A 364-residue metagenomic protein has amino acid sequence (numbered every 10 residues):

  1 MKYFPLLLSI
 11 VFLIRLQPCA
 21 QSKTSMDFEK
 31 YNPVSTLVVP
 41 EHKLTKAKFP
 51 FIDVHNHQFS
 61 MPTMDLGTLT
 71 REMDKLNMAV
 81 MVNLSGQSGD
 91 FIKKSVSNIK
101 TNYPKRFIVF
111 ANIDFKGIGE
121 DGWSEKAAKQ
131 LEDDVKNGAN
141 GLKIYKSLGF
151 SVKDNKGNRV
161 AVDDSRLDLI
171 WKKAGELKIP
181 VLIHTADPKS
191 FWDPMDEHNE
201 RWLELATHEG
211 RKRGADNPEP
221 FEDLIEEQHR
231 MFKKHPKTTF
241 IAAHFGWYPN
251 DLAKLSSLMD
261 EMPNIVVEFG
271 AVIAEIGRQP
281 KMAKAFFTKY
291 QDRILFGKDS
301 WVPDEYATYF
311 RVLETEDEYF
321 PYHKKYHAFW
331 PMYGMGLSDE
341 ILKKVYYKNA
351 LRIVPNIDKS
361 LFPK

Functional and structural regions predicted by a protein language model:
P5-R15: Bacterial N-terminal signal peptides
Q21-K105: An N-terminally biased module of ancient metal coordination in phosphate/nucleic-acid-related enzymes
S22-M26, V38-H42, I92-R211: Active-site gating/metal-coordination segments in enzymes
T24-K30, K48, R106, K153 (+3 more regions): Active-site gating loops and adjacent loop-to-helix segments of metal-dependent hydrolytic enzymes
I52-N56, V80-N83, I108-N112, L142-I144 (+4 more regions): Hydrophobic faces of well-ordered beta-strands that scaffold small-molecule active sites in alpha/beta enzyme cores
Q58-L66, N83-K93, K116-E125, V152 (+4 more regions): Acidic-and-aromatic substrate-binding clefts and catalytic sites of carbohydrate-active enzymes
P62-T63, T70, D216, F221-K364: H/E-rich (His + Asp/Glu) clusters that bind or coordinate divalent metals
E72-M73, D134, A174, M231: Generic structural signal for hydrophobic
